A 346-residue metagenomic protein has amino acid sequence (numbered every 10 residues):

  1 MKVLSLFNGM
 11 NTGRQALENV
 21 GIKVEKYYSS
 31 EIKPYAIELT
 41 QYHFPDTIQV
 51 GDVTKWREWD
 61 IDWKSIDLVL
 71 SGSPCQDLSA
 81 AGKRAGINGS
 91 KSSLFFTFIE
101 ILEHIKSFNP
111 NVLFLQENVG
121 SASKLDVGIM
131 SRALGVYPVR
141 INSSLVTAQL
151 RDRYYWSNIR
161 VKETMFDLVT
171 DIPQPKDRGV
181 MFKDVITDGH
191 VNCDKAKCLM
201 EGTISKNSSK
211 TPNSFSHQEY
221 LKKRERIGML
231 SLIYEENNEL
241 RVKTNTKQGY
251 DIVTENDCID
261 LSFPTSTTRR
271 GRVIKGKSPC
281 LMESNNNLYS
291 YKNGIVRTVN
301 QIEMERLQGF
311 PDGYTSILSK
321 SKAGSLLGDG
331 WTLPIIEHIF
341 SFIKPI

Functional and structural regions predicted by a protein language model:
M1, V24-K26, D46, W63-I66 (+1 more regions): A general structural motif
L4-K55: SAM cofactor-binding core of SAM-dependent methyltransferases, primarily the Rossmann-like beta-alpha-beta module
S29, V50, L70, L115-Q116: Generic enzyme active-site microenvironment
Y35, I204, T332: Conserved Rossmann-like nucleotide-cofactor binding loop
W56-L68, C75-C280, V296-R297: Class I S-adenosyl-L-methionine
G294-I317: FAD-binding beta-loop-beta segment adjacent to the flavin cofactor pocket
K320-S321, W331-E337, S341: Catalytic phosphate/metal-binding cores of nucleic-acid and nucleotide-processing enzymes, i.e., regions that mediate
